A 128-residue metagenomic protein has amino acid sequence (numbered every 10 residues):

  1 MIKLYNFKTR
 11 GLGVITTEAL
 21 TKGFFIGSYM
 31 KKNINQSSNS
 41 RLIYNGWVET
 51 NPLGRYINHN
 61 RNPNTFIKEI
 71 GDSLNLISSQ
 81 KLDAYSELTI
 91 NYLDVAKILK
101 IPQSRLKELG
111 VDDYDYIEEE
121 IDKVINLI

Functional and structural regions predicted by a protein language model:
M1-I128: Conserved catalytic SET/PR domain of SAM-dependent protein methyltransferases, capturing the structural core that binds
